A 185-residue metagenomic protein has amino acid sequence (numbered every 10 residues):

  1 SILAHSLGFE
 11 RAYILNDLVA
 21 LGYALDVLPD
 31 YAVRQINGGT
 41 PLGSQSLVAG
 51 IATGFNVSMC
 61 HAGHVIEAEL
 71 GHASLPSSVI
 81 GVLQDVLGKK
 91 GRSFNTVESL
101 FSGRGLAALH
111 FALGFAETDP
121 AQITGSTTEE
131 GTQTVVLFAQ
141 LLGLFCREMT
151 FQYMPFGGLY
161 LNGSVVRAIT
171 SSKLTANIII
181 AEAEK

Functional and structural regions predicted by a protein language model:
S1-F94: Phosphate-binding/catalytic loop of phosphoryl-transfer enzymes
G8, Q84-K185: ATP-binding/phosphotransfer module of carbohydrate and carboxylate kinases, centering on a glycine-rich
